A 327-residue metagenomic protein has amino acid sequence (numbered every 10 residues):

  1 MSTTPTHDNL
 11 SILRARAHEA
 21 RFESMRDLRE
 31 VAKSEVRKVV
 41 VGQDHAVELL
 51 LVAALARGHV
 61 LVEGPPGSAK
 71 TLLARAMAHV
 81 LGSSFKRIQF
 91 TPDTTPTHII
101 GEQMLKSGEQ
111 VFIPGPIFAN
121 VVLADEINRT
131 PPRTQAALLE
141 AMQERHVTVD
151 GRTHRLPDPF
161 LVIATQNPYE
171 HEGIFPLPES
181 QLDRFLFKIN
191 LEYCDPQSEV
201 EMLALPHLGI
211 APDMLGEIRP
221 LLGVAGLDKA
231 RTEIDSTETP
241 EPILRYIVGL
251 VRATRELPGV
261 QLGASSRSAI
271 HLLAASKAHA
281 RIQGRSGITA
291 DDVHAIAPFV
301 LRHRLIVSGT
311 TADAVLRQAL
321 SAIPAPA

Functional and structural regions predicted by a protein language model:
S2-H7, S11-E19, E23, T254-A327: C-terminal engagement/docking regions of AAA+ P-loop ATPases
R21-P65: Pre-Walker A (pre-P-loop) alpha-helix and adjacent loop at the N terminus of AAA/AAA+ ATPase modules, a conserved
E48-V52, M104-A124, R152: Conserved alpha-helical scaffold flanking the Walker A/P-loop in AAA+ ATPase domains
L51-T91: Walker A/P-loop
G64, D125-E126, A137: Walker B catalytic acidic pair
V80-G108: AAA+/P-loop NTPase substrate/partner-engagement loops
K106-E109, E126, T130-T134, M142-V224 (+2 more regions): Canonical AAA+ ATPase core
E217-A269: Conserved AAA+ ATPase small/helical "lid" subdomain
